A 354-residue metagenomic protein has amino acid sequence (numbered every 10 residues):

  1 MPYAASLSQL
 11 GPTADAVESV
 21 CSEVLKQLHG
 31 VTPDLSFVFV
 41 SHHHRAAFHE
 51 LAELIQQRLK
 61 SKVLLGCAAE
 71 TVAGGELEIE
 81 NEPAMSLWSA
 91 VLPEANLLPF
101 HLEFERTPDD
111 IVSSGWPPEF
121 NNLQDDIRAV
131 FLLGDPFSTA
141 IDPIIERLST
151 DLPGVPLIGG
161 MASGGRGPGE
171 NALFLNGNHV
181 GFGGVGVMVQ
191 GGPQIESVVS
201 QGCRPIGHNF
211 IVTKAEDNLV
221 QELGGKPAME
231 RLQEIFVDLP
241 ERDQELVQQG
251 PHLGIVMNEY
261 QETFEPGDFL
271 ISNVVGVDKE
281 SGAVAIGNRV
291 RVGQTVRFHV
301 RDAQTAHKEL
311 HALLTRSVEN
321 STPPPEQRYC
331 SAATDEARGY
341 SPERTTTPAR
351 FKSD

Functional and structural regions predicted by a protein language model:
M1-H49, L54-Q56, K62-V63, C67-Y329 (+2 more regions): Small-residue-enriched flexible segments
A333-E336: Phosphate-moiety recognition in structured ligand-binding domains
